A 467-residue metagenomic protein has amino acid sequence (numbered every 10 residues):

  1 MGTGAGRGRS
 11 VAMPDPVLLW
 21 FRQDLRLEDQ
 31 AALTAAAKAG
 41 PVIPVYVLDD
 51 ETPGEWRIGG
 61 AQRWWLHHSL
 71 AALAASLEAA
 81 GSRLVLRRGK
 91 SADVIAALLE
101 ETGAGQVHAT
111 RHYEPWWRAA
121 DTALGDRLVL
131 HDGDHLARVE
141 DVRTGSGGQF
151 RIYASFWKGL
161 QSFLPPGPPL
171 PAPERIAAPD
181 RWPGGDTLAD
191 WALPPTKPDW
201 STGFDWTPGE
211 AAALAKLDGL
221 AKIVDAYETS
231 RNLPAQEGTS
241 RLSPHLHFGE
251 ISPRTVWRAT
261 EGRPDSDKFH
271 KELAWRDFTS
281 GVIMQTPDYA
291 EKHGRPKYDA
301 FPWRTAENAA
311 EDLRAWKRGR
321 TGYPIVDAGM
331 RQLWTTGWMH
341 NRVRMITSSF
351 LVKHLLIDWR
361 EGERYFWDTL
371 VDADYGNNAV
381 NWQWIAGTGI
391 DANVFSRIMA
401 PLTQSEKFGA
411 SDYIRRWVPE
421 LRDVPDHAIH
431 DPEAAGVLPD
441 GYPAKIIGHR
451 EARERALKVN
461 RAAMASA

Functional and structural regions predicted by a protein language model:
M1-R7: Low-complexity, intrinsically disordered Ser/Thr/Pro- and acidic-rich segments
R7-P168, D265, R331, N377 (+2 more regions): Trp/Phe/Arg-rich N-terminal binding region typifying the photolyase-homology
T34, D327, M345, R450-E454: A broad detector of short, well-ordered amphipathic alpha-helices that serve as recognition/interaction surfaces
R57, L313, D440-P443: Short coil/turn segments at secondary-structure junctions
Q62, L66, R318, K445 (+1 more regions): Residue-level preference for long, well-ordered alpha-helices that form the structural scaffold of enzyme catalytic
G147-D299, F408-A467: Glycine/tryptophan-enriched, flexible segments
A235-E420: Active-site-proximal binding-pocket segments
